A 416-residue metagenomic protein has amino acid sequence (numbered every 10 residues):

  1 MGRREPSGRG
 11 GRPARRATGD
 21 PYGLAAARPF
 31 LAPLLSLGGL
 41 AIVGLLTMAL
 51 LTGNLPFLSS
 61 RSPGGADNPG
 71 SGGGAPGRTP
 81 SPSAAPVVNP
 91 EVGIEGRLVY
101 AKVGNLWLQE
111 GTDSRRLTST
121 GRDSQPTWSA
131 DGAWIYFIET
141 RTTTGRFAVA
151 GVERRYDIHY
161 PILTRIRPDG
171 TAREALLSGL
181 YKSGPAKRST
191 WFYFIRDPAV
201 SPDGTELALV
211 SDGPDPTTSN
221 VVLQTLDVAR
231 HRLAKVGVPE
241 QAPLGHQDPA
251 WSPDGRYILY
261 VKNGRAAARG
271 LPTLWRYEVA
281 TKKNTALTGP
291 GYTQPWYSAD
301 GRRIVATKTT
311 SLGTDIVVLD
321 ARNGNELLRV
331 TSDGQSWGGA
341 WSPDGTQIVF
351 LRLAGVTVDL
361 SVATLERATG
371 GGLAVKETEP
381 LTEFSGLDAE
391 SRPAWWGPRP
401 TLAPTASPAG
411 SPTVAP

Functional and structural regions predicted by a protein language model:
G2-P416: Sequence signature of WD/YWTD-type beta-propeller architectures
